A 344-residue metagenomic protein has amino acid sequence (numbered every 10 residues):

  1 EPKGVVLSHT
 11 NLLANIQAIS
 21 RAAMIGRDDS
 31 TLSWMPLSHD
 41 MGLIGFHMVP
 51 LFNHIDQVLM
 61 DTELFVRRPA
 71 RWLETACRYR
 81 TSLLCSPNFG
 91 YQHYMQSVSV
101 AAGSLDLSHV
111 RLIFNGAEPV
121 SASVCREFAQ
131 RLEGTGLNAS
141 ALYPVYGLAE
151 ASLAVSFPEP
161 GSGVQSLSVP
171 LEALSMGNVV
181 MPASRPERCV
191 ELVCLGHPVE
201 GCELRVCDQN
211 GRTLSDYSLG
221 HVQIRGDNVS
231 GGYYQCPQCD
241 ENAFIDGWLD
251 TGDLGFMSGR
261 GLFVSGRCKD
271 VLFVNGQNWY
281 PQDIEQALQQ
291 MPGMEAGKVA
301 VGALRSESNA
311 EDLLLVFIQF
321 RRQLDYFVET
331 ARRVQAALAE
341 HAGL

Functional and structural regions predicted by a protein language model:
E1, A117, G147, G196 (+2 more regions): Active-site glycine-centered loops adjacent to acidic/histidine catalytic or metal-binding residues that shape
E1-A14: Conserved AMP-binding A3 loop
L13-S30, D40-S82, S97-A102: Conserved AMP-binding/adenylation subdomain of ANL enzymes
S33-W34, M60-D61, N115-G116, C207-Q209 (+6 more regions): Thr-Gly-centered strand-to-loop micro-motif
A76, T81-C85, M95-C189, E203 (+1 more regions): Gly/Ser/Thr-rich phosphate-binding loop
C77, L84, G226-G232, N242 (+1 more regions): AMP-binding/adenylate-forming catalytic core of the ANL superfamily
Q130, E172-L192, R212, N228-G252 (+2 more regions): Conserved ANL (AMP-binding/adenylate-forming) active-site segment centered on the GW(Y/F)…HTG consensus within
N178-Q223, M257-G259, Y326: Conserved beta-loop-beta connector loops within the AMP-binding
